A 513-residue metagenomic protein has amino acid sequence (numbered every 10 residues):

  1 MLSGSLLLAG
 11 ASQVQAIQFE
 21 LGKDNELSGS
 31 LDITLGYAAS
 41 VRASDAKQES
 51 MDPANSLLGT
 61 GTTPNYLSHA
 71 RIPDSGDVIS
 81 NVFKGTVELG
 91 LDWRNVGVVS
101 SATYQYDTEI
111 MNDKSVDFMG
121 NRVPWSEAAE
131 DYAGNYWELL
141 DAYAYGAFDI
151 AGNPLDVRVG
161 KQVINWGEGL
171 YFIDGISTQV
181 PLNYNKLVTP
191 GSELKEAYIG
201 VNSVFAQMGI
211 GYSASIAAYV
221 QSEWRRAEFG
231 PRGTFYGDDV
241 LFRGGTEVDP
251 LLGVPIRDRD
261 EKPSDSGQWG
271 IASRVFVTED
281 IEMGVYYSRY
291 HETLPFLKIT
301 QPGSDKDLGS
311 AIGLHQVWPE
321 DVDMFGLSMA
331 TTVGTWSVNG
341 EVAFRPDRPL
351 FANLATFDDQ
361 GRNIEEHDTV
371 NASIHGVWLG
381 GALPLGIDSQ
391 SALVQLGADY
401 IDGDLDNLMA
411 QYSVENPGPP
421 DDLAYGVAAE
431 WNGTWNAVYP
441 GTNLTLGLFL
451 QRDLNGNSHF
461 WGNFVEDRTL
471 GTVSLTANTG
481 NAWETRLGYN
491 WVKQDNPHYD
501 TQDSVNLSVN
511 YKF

Functional and structural regions predicted by a protein language model:
A16-L31, S44-A46, G90-V98, Y145-V157 (+7 more regions): Short loop/turn motifs that connect adjacent beta-strands in outer-membrane beta-barrel proteins
L27, I79-F83, N135-L140, Y198-N202 (+6 more regions): Residues that define the transmembrane beta-barrel architecture of outer-membrane proteins
I33, G85-L91, S100, D141-G146 (+11 more regions): Residues on the lipid-exposed face of transmembrane beta-strands in outer-membrane beta-barrel proteins
Y37-A43, Y104-T108, K161-N165, V220-R226 (+9 more regions): Transmembrane beta-strands of outer-membrane beta-barrel pores
A70-S75, S126-D131, V188-S192, T234 (+7 more regions): Extracellular loop and loop/strand-boundary signature of outer-membrane beta-barrel proteins
V96-V240, N455, F464-R468: Outer membrane beta-barrel
L194-G380, A392, A398, D453: Signature for the C-terminal beta-barrel architecture of outer-membrane proteins
A482, T501-F513: Outer-membrane beta-barrel "beta-signal"
